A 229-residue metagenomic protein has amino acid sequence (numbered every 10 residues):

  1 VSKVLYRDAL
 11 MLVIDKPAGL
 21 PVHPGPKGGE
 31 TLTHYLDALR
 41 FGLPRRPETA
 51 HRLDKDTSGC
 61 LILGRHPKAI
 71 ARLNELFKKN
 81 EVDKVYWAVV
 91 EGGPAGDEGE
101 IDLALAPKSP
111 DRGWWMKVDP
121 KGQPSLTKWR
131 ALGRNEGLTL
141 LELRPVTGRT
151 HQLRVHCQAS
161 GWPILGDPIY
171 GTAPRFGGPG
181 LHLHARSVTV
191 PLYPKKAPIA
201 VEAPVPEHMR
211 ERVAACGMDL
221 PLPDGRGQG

Functional and structural regions predicted by a protein language model:
V1-L126, G133-E136, H182, P198 (+2 more regions): RNA pseudouridine synthases
P67, V146-T147: Loop/turn elements at beta-strand to alpha-helix junctions within RNA-recognition modules
L73, R149-C157: Short beta-strand segments enriched for Tyr within beta-sheet-rich domains, predominantly fibronectin type III
E91, L132, R144, P191-Y193: A generic structural motif
D119, L126, P145, L192-Y193: Short, acidic, Ser/Thr-enriched surface-loop or helix-capping motifs
E136-R144: Short histidine-centered loop motifs in beta-beta connectors
C157-A200: Phosphate/ribose-recognition catalytic cores of enzymes acting on nucleotide-derived substrates
G225-G227: Glycine-biased, low-complexity coil/linker segments
